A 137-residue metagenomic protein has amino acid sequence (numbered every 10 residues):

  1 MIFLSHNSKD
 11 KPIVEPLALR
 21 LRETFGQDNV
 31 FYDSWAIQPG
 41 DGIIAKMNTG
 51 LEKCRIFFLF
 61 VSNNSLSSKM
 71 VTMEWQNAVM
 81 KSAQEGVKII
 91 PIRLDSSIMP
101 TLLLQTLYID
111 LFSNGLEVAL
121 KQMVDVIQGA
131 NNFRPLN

Functional and structural regions predicted by a protein language model:
M1-L59, V79-K88, L94-S97, E117-N137: Conserved N-terminal substructure of TIR/SEFIR domains
I13-V14, L66-T72: Active-site-adjacent loop/helix micro-motif of nuclease/hydrolase catalytic cores
Q27-V30, M70, L103: Alpha-helical structural elements
S62-N63: Short, conserved catalytic or interaction motifs in soluble domains
S97-T106: Short loop/helix-cap segments at secondary-structure boundaries that form the rim of catalytic
L107-L120: Output/docking surface of receiver
